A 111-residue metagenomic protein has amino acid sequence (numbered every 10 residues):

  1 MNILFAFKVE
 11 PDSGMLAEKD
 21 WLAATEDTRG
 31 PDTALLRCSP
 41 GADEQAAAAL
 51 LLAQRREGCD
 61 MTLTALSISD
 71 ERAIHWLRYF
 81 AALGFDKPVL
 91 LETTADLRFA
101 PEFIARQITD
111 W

Functional and structural regions predicted by a protein language model:
M1-W111: N-terminal glycine-rich FAD/FM-binding segment characteristic of electron-transfer flavoproteins
